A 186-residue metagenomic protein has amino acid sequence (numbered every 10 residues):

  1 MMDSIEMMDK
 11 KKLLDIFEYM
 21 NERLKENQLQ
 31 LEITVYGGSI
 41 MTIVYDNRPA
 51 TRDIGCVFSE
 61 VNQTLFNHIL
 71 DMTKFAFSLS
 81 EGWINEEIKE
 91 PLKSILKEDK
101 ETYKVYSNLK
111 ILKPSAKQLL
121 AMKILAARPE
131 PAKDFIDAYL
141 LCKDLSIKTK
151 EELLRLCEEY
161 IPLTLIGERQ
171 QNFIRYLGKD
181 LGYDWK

Functional and structural regions predicted by a protein language model:
M1-K186: Compositionally biased terminal segments of proteins
